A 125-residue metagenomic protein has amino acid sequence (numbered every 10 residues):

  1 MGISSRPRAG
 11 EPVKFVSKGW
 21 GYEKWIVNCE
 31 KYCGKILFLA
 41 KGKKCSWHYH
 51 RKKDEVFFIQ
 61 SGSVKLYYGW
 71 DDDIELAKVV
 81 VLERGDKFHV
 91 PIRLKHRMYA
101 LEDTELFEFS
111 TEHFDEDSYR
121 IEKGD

Functional and structural regions predicted by a protein language model:
M1-K35, K44-S46, V80, K123-D125: A short, N-terminal "cap"/entry segment at the start of jelly-roll beta-barrel domains of the cupin/DSBH fold
R6-P7, E11, V16-S17, D72 (+1 more regions): Double-stranded beta-helix
E30-Y32, K41-K44, S63-K65, D72 (+1 more regions): Short, charged/polar surface micro-motifs in flexible loops or helix N-caps
I36-L37, H48, D54-I59, R97-M98: His/acidic/aromatic-lined binding-pocket segments of jelly-roll/cupin-type domains and related regulatory beta-sandwich
K43, K52-K53, S63, L94 (+2 more regions): A generic "binding-loop/recognition-motif" signal
S46-H48, L66-Y67, F88-V90, K95-L101 (+1 more regions): Short beta-strand His + acidic residue motifs that chelate non-heme Fe in jelly-roll/DSBH and cupin folds
K52-D71: Glycine- and acidic-residue-biased ligand/ion/polar-headgroup-sensing regions
W70-I92: Short acidic-glycine-tyrosine-enriched beta hairpin
